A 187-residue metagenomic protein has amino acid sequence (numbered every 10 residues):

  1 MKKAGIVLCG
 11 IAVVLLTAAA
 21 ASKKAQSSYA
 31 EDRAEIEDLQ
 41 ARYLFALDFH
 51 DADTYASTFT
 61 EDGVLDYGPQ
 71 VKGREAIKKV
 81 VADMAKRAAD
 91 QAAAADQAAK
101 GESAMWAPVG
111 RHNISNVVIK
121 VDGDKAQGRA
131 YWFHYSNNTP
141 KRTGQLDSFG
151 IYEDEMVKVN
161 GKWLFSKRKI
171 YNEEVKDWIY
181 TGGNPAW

Functional and structural regions predicted by a protein language model:
M1-A4: Positively charged n-region of N-terminal signal peptides that target proteins for export
L8-L15: Bacterial N-terminal signal peptides
A19-E61, E75: Short, low-complexity N-terminal intrinsically disordered segments enriched in polar/charged residues
A34, P108-G110, Q145-D147: Transmembrane beta-barrel outer-membrane domains
A52-W132: A solvent-exposed, acidic/Ser-Thr-rich amphipathic alpha-helical stretch
H112-I114, D147-Y152: Short, surface-exposed coil-to-beta transition loops
K125-R129, F149-T181: Short beta-strand edge/turn micro-motifs at domain boundaries
W132-N138: Beta-strand elements of well-folded, non-transmembrane domains
